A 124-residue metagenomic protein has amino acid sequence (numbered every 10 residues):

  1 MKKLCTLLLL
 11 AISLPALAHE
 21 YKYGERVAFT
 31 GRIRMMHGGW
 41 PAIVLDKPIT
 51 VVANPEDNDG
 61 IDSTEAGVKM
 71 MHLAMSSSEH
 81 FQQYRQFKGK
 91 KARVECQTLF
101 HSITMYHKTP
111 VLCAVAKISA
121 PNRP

Functional and structural regions predicted by a protein language model:
M1-L4: Positively charged n-region of N-terminal signal peptides that target proteins for export
S13-P15: N-terminal signal peptide c-region/cleavage motif recognized by signal peptidases
Y23-P41, D46-I49, C96: Structural detector for short beta-strands of small beta-barrel domains
I49-D57, H101-M105: Short, cysteine-centered beta-strand-loop-beta hairpins and adjacent loop/turn segments enriched in charged/polar
N54-Q83: Beta-strand/loop nucleic-acid-binding surfaces
K88-T104: Flexible glycine-rich surface loops and low-complexity tracts that mediate binding to linear polymers
H101-P124: OB-fold/S1-family single-stranded nucleic acid-binding modules
